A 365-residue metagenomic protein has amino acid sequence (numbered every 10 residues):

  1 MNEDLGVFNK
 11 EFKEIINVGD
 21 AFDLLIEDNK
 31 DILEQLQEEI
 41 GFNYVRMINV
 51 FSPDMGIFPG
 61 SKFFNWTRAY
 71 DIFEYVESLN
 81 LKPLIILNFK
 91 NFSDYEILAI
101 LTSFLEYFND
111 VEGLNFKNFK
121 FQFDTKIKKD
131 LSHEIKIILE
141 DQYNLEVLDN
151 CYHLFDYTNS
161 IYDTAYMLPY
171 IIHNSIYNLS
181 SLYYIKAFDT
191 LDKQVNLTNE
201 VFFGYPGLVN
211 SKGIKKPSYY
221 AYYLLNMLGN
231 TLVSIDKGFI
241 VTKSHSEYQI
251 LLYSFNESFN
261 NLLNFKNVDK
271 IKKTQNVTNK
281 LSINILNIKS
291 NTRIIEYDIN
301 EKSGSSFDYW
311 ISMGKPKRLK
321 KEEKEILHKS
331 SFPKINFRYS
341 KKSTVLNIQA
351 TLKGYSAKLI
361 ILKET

Functional and structural regions predicted by a protein language model:
M1-N43, M47, P59, T67-R68 (+2 more regions): Mature N-terminal, pre-catalytic/accessory segment of carbohydrate-active enzymes
I15, V45, V76, F104 (+4 more regions): Conserved, mostly hydrophobic/aromatic
I26-D31, K62-D71, I97-Y107, D130-I138 (+4 more regions): Well-ordered, non-membrane alpha-helical segments in soluble/globular domains
Q37-D156: Substrate-binding cleft and catalytic face of glycoside hydrolase catalytic domains, especially the flexible beta-alpha
S132-T231, Q275-V277, N287-K289: Catalytic-core region of carbohydrate-active enzymes that cleave or remodel glycosidic bonds
L232-T242: Short catalytic/ligand-gating loop segments at beta-alpha or beta-beta junctions within enzyme catalytic domains
I240-S258: Hard-cation-handling environments
N256-T365: C-terminal beta-sandwich/jelly-roll accessory domains of carbohydrate-active enzymes
